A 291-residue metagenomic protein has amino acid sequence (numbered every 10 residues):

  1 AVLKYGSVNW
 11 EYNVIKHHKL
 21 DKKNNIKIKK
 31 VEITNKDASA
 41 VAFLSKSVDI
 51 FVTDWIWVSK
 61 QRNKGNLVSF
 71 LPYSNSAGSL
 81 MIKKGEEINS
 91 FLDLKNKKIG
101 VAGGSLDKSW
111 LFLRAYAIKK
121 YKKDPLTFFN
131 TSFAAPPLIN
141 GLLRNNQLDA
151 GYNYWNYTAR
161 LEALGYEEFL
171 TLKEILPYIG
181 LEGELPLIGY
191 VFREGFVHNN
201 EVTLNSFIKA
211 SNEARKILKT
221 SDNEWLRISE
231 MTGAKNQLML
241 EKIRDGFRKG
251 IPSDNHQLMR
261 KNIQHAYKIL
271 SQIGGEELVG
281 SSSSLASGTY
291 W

Functional and structural regions predicted by a protein language model:
A1-F133, L142-N145, D149-W155, F169-L172: Short, glycine-/small- and polar/acidic-enriched structural segments that line small-molecule recognition paths
A1-K29, K261-W291: N-terminal hydrophobic or amphipathic helices and topogenic motifs
K23, K173-G183, K249-M259: Short, solvent-exposed loop/beta-turn-alpha elements that line the ligand-binding surface or hinge of extracytoplasmic
N24, F70-L71, R227-I228, N255 (+1 more regions): Short, hydrophobic secondary-structure boundary micro-motifs
V31, D37-A38, S59-K60, A159-R160 (+3 more regions): Short secondary-structure capping/turn micro-motifs that flank functional sites
W55-I56, S132, P137-S229: Pocket-lining segment of extracytoplasmic ligand-binding domains
H198-E276: Secondary-structure end/capping motifs
